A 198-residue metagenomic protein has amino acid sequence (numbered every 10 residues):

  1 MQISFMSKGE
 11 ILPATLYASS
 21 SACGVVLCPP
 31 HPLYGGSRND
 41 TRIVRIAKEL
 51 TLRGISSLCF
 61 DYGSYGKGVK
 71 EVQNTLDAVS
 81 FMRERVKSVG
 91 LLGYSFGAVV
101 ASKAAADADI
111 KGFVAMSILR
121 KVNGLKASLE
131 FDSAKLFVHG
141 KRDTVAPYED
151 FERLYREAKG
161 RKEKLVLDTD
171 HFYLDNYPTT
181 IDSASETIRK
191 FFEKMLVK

Functional and structural regions predicted by a protein language model:
G9-I11, S19-D61: Short, surface-exposed "cap/lid" segments of acyl-processing enzymes
D40, P147-R156: Short alpha-helix in the alpha/beta-hydrolase fold that links the catalytic acid
R42, G66-R85: Alpha/beta-hydrolase active-site loop
G93-A101: Gly/Ala-rich beta-loop-alpha elbow adjacent to hydrolase catalytic centers
F131-D132, F137-H139, D143: Short beta-strand/loop motif that positions the catalytic acidic residue of the alpha/beta-hydrolase fold
K141-A146, H171-F172: Acidic catalytic loop of the alpha/beta-hydrolase fold
R156-F172: Catalytic histidine neighborhood in serine/cysteine hydrolases with alpha/beta-hydrolase-type architecture
T169-D182: Catalytic histidine-centered segment of alpha/beta-hydrolase-like enzymes
